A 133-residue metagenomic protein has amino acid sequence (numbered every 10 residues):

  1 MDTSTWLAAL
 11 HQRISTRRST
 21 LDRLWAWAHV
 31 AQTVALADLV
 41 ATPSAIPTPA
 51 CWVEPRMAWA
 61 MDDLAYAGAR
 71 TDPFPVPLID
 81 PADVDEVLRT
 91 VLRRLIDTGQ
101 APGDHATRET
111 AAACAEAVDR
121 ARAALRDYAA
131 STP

Functional and structural regions predicted by a protein language model:
M1-S44: Leu/Val/Ala/Ile-rich N-terminal alpha-helices, chiefly Sec-type signal peptides and the beginnings
H11-L24, T48-C51, F74-R89, H105-A112: Short, solvent-exposed segments of well-ordered alpha helices
I14-R17, L21, A35-D38, L64 (+4 more regions): Short, flexible helical or helix-coil boundary motifs
A28-A31, E54, A58-M61, D85-L92 (+1 more regions): Generic structural concept
D38-A69: Alpha-helical segments in soluble extracytoplasmic regions
W59-H105: Amphipathic protein-protein interaction modules
T90-P133: Preference for long, well-ordered alpha-helical segments
